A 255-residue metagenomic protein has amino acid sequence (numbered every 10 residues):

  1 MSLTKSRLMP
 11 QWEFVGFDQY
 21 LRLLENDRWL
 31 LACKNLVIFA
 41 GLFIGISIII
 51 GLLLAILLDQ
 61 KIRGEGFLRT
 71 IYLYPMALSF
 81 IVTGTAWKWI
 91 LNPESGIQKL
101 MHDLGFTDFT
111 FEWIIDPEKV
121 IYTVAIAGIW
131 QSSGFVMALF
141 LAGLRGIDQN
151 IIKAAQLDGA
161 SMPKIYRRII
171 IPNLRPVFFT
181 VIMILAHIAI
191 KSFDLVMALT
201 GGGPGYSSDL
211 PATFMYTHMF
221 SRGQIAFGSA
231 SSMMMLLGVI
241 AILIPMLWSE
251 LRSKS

Functional and structural regions predicted by a protein language model:
M1-S255: A structural signal for multi-pass alpha-helical bundles of membrane permease subunits that mediate small-molecule
